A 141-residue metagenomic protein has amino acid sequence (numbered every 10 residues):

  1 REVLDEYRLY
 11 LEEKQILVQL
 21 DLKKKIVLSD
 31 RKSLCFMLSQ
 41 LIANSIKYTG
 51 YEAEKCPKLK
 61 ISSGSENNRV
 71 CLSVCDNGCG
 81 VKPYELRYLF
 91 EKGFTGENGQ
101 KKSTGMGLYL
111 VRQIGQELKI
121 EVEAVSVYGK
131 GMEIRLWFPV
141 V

Functional and structural regions predicted by a protein language model:
Y10-Q19: Short conserved segments within the C-terminal catalytic ATPase subdomain
L22, I26-D30: Conserved micro-motifs of the catalytic ATP-binding
S45-T49: Short helix-loop "hinge" at the ATP-lid/N-box region of the Bergerat-fold HATPase_c
C56-N68: Short beta-strand/loop element within the Bergerat-fold HATPase_c
D76: Acidic ATP/Mg2+-coordinating residue in the GHKL
V81-F94: Short conserved segment of the HATPase_c
